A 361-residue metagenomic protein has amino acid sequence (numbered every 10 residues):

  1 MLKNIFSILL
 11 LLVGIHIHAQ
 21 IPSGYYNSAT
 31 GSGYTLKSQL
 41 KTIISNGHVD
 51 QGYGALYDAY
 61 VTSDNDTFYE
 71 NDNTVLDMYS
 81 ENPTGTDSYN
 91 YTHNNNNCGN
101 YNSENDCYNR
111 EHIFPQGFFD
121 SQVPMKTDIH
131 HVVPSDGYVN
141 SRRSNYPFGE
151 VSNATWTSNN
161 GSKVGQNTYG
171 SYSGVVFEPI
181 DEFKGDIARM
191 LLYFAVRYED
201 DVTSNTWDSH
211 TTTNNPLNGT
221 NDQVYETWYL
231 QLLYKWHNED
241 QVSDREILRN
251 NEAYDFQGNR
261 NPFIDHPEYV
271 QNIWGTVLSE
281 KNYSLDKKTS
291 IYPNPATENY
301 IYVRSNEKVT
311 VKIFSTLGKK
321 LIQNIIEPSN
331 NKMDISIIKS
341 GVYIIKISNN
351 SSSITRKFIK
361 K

Functional and structural regions predicted by a protein language model:
M1-P22, E280: Bacterial Sec-dependent N-terminal signal peptides
A19-S45: Boundary/junction segments of secreted and surface-exposed precursor proteins
I21, W274-K287: Low-complexity, Pro/Thr/Ser/Gly/Ala-rich linker/spacer regions in secreted, extracellular modular proteins
L40-S158: Betabetaalpha-Me/HNH-type nuclease active-site subdomain
N100-N109, Q116-V277: Domain-level detector of nuclease and nuclease-like folds in predominantly extracellular/periplasmic contexts
F114, V175-V176, K320, S353: Short, solvent-exposed loop/turn motifs
S284-K361: C-terminal outer-membrane/trafficking sorting elements
